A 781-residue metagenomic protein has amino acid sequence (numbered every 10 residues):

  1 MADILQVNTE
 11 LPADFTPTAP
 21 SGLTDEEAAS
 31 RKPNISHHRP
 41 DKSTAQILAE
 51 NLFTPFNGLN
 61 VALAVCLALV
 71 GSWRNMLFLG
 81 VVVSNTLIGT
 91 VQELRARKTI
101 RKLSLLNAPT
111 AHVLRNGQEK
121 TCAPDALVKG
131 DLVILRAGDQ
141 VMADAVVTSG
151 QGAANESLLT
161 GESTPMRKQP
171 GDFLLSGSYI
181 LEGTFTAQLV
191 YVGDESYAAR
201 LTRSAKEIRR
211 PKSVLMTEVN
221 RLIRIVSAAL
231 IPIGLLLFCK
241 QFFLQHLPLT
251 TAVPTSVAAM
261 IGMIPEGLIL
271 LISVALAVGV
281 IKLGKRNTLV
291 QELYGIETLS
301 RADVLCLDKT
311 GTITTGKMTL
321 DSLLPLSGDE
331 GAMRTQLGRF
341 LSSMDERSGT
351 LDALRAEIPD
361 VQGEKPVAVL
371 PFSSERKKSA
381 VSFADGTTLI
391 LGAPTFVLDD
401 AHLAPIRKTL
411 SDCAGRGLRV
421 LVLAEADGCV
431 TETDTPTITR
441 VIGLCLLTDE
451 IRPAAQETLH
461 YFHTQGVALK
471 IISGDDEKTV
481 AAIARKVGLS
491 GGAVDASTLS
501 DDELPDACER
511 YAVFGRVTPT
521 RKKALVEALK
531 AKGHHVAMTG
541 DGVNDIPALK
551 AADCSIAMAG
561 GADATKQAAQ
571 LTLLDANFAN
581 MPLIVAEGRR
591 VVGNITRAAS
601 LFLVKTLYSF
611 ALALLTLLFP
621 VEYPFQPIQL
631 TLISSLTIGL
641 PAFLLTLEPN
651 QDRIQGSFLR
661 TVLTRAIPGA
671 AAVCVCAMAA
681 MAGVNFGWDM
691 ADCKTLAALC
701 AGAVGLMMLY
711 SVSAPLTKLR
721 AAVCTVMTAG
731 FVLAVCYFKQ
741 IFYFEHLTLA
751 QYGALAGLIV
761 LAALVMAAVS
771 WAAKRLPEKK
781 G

Functional and structural regions predicted by a protein language model:
A2, S36-H112, L354: Transmembrane helix-loop-helix hairpins at the membrane interface
D3-N8, P12, G22, A108-N220 (+4 more regions): Cytosolic catalytic regions of P-type ion-transporting ATPases
P17-E26, S30-S43, S84-L87, R95-L105 (+1 more regions): Actuator/coupling domain of P-type ATPases
V70-A108, R115, P211-V304, F462 (+3 more regions): Hydrophobic alpha-helical transmembrane segments
L87-M142, T148, L158-T160, P165-Q169 (+5 more regions): Juxtamembrane coupling segments of multi-pass membrane pumps/enzymes
I88, Q118, V190-G193, K206 (+12 more regions): Conserved beta-strand/loop elements of the cytosolic catalytic core of P-type E1-E2 ATPases, chiefly in the P-domain
L237, G491-A537, A552, A559-R720 (+2 more regions): Membrane-embedded transport module
R301-R440, L447, H460, S473-A481 (+4 more regions): Cytosolic catalytic regions of ATP/NTP-dependent phosphoryl-transfer enzymes
